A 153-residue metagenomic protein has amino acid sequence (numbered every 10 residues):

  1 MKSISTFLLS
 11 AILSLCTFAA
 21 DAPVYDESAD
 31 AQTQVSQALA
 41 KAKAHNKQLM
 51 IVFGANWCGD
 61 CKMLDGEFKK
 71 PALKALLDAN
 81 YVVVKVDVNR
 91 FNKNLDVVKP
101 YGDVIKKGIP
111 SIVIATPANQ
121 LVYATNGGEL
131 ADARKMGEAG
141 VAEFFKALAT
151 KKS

Functional and structural regions predicted by a protein language model:
M1-S5: Positively charged n-region of N-terminal signal peptides that target proteins for export
T6-C16: Bacterial N-terminal signal peptides
D21-H45: N-terminal leader/targeting and pre-domain segments
H45-N56: Short active-site neighborhood of thiol/selenol oxidoreductases, capturing the structured segment around
M50-I51, V83, I112: Hydrophobic beta-strand anchors of alpha/beta hydrolase catalytic cores
K62-L76: Typically the conserved alpha-helix immediately C-terminal to a functionally engaged Cys/Sec in thioredoxin-like
L73-L95: Thiol-based oxidoreductase modules, predominantly thioredoxin-like and allied folds used for disulfide exchange
K107-K152: Non-catalytic, surface beta->alpha helical segment in thiol-disulfide oxidoreductase systems
